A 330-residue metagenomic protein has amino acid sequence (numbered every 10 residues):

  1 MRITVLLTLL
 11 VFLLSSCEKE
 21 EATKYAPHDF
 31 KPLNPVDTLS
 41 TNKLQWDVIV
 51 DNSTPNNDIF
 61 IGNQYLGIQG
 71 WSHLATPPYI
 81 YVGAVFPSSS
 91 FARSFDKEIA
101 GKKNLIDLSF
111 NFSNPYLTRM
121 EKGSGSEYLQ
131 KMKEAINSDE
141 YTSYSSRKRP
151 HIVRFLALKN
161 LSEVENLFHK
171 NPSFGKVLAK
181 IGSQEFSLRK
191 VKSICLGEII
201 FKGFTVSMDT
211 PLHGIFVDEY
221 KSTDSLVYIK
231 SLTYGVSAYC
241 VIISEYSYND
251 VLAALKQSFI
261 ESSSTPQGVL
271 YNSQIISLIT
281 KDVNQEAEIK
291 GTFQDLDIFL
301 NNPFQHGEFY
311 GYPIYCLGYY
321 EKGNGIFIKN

Functional and structural regions predicted by a protein language model:
M1-T4: Positively charged n-region of N-terminal signal peptides that target proteins for export
T8: Catalytic-core elements of nucleic-acid end-processing and repair enzymes
L13-S16: C-terminal motif of bacterial Sec signal peptides marking the signal peptidase cleavage site
E18-E20: Long, compositionally biased intrinsically disordered regions
T23-N330: Membrane-permeabilization and membrane-interfacing ectodomains
